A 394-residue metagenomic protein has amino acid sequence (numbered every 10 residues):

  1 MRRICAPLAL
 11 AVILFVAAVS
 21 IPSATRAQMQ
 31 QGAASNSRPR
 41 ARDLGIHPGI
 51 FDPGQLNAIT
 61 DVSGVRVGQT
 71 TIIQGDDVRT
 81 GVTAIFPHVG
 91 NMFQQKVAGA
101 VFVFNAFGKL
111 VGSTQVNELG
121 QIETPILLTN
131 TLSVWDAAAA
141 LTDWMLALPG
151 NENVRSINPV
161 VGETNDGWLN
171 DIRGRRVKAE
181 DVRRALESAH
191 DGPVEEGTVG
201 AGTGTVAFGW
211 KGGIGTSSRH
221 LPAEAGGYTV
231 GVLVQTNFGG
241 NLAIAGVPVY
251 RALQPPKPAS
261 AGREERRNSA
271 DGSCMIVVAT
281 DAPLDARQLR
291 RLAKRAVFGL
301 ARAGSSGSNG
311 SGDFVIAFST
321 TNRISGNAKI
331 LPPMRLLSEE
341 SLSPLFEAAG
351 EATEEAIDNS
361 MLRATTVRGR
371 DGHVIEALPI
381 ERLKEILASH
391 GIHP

Functional and structural regions predicted by a protein language model:
M1-I4: Positively charged n-region of N-terminal signal peptides that target proteins for export
A6-P7, L44: General helical structural elements
A9-S20: Bacterial N-terminal signal peptides
L14-F15, A24-T25, G215: Cleavable N-terminal signal peptides
A18-Q30: Signal peptide processing junction and immediate N-terminal pro/mature segment of secreted/exported proteins
Q28-P394: Alpha/propeptide regions of enzymes that mature by internal proteolysis
